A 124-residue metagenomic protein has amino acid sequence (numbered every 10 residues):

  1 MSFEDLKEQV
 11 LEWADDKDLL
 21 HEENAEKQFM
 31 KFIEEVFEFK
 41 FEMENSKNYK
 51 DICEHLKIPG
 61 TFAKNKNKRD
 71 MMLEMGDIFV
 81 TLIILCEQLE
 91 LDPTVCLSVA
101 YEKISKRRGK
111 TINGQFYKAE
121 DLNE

Functional and structural regions predicted by a protein language model:
M1-M75, F79-E124: Flexible "arm" and connector segments at domain edges
